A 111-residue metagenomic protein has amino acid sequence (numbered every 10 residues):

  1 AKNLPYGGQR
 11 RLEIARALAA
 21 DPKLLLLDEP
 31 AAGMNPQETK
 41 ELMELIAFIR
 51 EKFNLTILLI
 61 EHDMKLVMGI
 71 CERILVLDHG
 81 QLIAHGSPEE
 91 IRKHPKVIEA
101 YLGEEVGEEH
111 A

Functional and structural regions predicted by a protein language model:
A1-A111: Glycine-rich phosphate-binding loops of nucleotide-dependent enzymes
